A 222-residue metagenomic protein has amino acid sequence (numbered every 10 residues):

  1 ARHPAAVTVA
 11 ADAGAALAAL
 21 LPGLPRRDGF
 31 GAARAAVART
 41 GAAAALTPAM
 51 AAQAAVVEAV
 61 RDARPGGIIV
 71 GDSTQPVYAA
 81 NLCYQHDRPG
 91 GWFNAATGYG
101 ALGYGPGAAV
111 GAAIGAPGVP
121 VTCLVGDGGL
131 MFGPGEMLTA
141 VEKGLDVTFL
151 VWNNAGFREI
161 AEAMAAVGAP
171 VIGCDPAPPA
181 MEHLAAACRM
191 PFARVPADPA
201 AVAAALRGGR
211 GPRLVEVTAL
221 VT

Functional and structural regions predicted by a protein language model:
A1-S73, A193-T222: Phosphate/pyrophosphate-binding active-site segments
A1-V7, G91-A95, F132, A161-G173 (+1 more regions): Short beta-alpha connecting loops at secondary-structure transitions that line or flank enzyme active sites
V7-G14, G135-N153: A short alpha/beta connector and helix-capping loop motif
A35-G118: Active-site diphosphate/adenylate-binding microenvironment
L102-P106, L130-E136: Short glycine/serine/threonine-rich phosphate/pyrophosphate-binding segments that cradle anionic phosphate groups
A113, T139, L184: Hydrophobic/aromatic ligand-binding patch that stacks against planar heteroaromatic rings of cofactors or nucleotides
G118-F132, V147-V151: A short, small-residue-rich loop immediately preceding and capping a beta-strand
E142-T222: Thiamine diphosphate
